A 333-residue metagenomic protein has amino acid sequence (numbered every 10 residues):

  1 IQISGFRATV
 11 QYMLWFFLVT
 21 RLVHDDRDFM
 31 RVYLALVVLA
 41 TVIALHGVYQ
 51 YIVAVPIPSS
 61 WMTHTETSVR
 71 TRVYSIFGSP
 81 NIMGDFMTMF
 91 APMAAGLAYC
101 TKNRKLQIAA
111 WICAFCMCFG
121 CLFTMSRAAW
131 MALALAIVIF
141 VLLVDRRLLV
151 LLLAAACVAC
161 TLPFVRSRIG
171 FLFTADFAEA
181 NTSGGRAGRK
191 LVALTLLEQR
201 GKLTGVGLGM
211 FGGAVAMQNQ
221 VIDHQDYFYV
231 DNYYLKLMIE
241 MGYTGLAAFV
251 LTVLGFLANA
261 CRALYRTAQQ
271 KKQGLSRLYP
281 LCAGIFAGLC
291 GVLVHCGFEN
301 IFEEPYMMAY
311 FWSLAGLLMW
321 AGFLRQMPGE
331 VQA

Functional and structural regions predicted by a protein language model:
Q2-T9: Structural signature of hydrophobic alpha-helical transmembrane segments
S4, F77-P80, T124-A128, F228-D231 (+1 more regions): Membrane-interface catalytic loops of GT-C/OST-like multi-pass glycosylation enzymes that act
V10-L18, M30-V69, S75-L143, L151-V158 (+4 more regions): Alpha-helical transmembrane segments of multi-pass inner-membrane proteins
R21-V32, C100-L106, R147, R266-K271 (+1 more regions): Membrane-interface junctions at the ends of membrane-embedded or membrane-associated helices
L45, Y51-A54, F115, C121-T124 (+4 more regions): A membrane-periplasm/extracellular boundary helix in multi-pass inner-membrane enzymes that assemble envelope glycans
I57, W61-M62, T67, V165 (+3 more regions): Long extracytoplasmic/lumenal interhelical loops at the membrane interface of multi-pass membrane proteins
R147-A155, G284-A333: Transmembrane alpha-helices of multi-pass inner-membrane enzymes
Y243-G291: Hydrophobic transmembrane alpha-helices and their immediate junctions
